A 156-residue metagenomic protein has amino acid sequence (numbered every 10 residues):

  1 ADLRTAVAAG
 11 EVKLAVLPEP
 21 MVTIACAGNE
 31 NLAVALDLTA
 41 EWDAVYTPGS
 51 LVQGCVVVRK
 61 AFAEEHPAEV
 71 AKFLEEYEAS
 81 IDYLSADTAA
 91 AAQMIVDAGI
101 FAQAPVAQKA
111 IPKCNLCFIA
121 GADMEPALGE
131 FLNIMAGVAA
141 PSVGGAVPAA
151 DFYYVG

Functional and structural regions predicted by a protein language model:
D2-M94: Pocket-lining segment of extracytoplasmic ligand-binding domains
P20, Q108, M124, P148-A149: Residue-level "edge-of-site" marker
T23-I24, F101, D151-F152: Short secondary-structure capping/turn micro-motifs that flank functional sites
V34-D37, A120, P148: Short, solvent-exposed coil/turn linker segments
V58, E64-E65, K113, F118 (+3 more regions): Generic structural "secondary-structure junction" signal
A63-V138: Secondary-structure end/capping motifs
G129-G156: Conserved C-terminal helix/tail region of periplasmic/extracytoplasmic solute-binding proteins
